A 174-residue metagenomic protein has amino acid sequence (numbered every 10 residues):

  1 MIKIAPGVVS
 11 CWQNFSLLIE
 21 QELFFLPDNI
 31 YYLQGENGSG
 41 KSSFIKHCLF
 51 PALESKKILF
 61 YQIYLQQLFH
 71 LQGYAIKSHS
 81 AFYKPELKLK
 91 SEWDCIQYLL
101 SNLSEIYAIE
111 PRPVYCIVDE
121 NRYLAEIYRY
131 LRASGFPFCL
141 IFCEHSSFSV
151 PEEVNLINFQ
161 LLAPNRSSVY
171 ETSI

Functional and structural regions predicted by a protein language model:
M1-L23: A short, flexible loop at the N-terminus of ABC-type nucleotide-binding domains that lies
P27-P85, A163: ABC ATPase nucleotide-binding domain signature region
E92-Y115: GG-anchored amphipathic helix commonly corresponding to the ABC/SMC/Rad50 NBD signature/C-loop
R112-V114, G135-I141: Loop/turn-to-beta-strand initiation segments
D119-N121: Walker B catalytic acidic pair
A125-F136: Helical segment within the ABC ATPase nucleotide-binding domain
F142-S146: H-loop/switch region of ABC-family ATPase nucleotide-binding domains
S149-N155, F159-I174: Conserved beta-strand-loop-alpha-helix hinge in the C-terminal portion of ABC ATPase nucleotide-binding domains
